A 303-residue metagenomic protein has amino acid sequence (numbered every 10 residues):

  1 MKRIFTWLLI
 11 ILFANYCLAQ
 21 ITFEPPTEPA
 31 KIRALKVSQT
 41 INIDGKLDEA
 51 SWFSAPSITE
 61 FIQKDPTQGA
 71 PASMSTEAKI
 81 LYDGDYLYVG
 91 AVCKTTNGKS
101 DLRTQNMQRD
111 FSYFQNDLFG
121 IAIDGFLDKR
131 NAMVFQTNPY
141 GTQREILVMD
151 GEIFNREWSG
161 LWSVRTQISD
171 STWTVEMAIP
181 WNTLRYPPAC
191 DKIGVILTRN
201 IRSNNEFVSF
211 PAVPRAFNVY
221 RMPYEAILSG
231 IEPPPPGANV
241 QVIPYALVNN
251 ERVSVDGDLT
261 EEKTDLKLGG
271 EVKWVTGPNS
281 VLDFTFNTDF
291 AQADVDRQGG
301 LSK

Functional and structural regions predicted by a protein language model:
M1-P26: Bacterial Sec-dependent N-terminal signal peptides
Q20-K303: Structural preference for beta-rich elements and adjacent junctions enriched in aromatics
